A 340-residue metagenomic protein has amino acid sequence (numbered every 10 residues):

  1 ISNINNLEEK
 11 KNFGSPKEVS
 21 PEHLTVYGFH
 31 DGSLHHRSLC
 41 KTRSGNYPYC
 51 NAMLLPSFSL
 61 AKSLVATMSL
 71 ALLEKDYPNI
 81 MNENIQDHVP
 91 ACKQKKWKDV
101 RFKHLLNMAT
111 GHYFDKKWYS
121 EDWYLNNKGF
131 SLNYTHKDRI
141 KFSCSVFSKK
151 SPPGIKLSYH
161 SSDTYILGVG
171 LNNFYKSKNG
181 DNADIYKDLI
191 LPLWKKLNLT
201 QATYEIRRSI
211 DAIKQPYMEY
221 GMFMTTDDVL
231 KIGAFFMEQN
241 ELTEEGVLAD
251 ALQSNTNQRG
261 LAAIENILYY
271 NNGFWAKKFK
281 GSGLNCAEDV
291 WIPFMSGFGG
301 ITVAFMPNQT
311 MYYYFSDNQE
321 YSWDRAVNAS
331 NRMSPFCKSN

Functional and structural regions predicted by a protein language model:
I4-Y49, T302-F305: A short, well-structured edge-of-sheet supersecondary motif
N46-L54, N126-R208, Y220: Catalytic-site signature segments of enzymes, centered on catalytic residues
L54-S63, T67, P78, K95-D99 (+3 more regions): Solvent-exposed, acidic/flexible segments
P56-I80, L105, L167-L171, V229-I232 (+1 more regions): Active-site SXXK
K75-Y113, V146-S148, K176-E219, E241-L242: Active-site helix/loop module of the DD-peptidase/beta-lactamase fold, centered on the serine-lysine SxxK catalytic
K103-L106, G168-N172, I190, W194 (+3 more regions): Non-transmembrane alpha-helical segments in soluble domains of secreted/periplasmic/extracellular proteins
D138-L157, N173-D181, T203-Q309, Y314-Y321: Penicillin-binding protein/beta-lactamase superfamily catalytic region
R325-N340: Short, gly/Ser/Thr-rich active-site loops of penicillin-recognizing serine hydrolases
